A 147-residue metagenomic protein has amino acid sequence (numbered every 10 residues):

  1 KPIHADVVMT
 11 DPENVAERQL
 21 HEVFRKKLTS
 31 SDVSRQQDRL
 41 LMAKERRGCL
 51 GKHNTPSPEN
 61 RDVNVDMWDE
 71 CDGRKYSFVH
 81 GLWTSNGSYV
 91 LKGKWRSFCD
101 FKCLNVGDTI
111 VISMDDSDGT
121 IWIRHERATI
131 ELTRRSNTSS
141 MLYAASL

Functional and structural regions predicted by a protein language model:
K1-L147: Acidic, low-complexity intrinsically disordered regions
